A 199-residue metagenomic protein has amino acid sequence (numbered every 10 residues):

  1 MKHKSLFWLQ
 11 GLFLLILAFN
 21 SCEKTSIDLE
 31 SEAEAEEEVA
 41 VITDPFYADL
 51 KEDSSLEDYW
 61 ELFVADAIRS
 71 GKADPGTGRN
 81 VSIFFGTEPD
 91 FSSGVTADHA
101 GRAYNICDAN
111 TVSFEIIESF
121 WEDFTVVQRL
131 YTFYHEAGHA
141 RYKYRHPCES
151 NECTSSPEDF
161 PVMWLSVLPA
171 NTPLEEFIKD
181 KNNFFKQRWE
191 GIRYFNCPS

Functional and structural regions predicted by a protein language model:
M1-E36: Bacterial Sec-dependent N-terminal signal peptides
C22-E34, V41-F63, K72-G76, D98-I106 (+3 more regions): Metalloprotease/metallohydrolase-associated module, dominated by Zn2+-dependent proteases
T77-S93: Acidic helix-start/capping segments at beta-turn-to-alpha-helix junctions
V81, R129-L130, P161: Residue-level detector of short, conserved catalytic/binding motifs and their immediate flanks
E115-Y131: Short pre-active-site segment immediately N-terminal to the catalytic Zn-binding motif
L130-Y144: Active-site recognition of the HExxH zinc-binding catalytic motif
